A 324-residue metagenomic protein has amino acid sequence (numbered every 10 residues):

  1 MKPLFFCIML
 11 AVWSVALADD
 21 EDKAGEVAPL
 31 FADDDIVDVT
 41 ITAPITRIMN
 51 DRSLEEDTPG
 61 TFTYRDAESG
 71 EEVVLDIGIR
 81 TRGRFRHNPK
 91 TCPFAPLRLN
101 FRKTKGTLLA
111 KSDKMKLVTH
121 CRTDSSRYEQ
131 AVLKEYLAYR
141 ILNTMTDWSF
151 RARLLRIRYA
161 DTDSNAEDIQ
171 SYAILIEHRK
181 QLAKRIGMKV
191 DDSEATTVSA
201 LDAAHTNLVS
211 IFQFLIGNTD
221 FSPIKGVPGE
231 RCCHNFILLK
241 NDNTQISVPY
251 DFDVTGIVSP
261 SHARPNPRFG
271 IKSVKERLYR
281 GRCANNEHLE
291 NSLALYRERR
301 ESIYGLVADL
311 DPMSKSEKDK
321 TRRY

Functional and structural regions predicted by a protein language model:
M1-L4: Positively charged n-region of N-terminal signal peptides that target proteins for export
M9-L17: Hydrophobic h-region of N-terminal signal peptides that target proteins for export in Gram-negative bacteria
D19-Y324: Phosphate/dinucleotide-binding and metal-coordinating scaffold of catalytic cores in nucleotide-dependent enzymes
